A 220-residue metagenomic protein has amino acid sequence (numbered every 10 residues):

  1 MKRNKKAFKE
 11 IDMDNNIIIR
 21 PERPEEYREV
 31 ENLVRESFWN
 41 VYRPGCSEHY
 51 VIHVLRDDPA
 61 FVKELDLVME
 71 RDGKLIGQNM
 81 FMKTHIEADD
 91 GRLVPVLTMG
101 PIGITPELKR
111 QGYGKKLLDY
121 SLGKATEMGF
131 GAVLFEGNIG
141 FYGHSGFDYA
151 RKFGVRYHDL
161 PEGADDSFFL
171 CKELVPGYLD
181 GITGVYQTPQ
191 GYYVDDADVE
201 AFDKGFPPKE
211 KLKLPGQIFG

Functional and structural regions predicted by a protein language model:
K2-D12: Short, Lys/Arg-enriched N-terminal segments with co-localized hydrophobic residues within the first ~10-30 amino acids
I18-V30: A short beta-loop-alpha structural element at the N-terminal edge of CoA-dependent acyl/N-acetyltransferase catalytic
E31-V34, F38-M80, H85-I86: Active-site rim helix/loop that mediates acceptor-substrate recognition in acyltransferases
E64-L65, M69, G100-G103, F130 (+1 more regions): Internal, conserved structured core segments that host functional sites
G91-P106: Conserved acetyl-CoA binding element of GNAT-fold acetyltransferases
M99, L108-Y120, F130: Conserved acetyl-CoA pyrophosphate-binding loop and the N-cap/start of the following alpha-helix in GNAT-like
E127-F130, G137-A164: Conserved active-site alpha-helix within GNAT-family acetyltransferase domains
P176-G220: Acidic/histidine-enriched, glycine/proline-rich intrinsically disordered or flexible terminal extensions
